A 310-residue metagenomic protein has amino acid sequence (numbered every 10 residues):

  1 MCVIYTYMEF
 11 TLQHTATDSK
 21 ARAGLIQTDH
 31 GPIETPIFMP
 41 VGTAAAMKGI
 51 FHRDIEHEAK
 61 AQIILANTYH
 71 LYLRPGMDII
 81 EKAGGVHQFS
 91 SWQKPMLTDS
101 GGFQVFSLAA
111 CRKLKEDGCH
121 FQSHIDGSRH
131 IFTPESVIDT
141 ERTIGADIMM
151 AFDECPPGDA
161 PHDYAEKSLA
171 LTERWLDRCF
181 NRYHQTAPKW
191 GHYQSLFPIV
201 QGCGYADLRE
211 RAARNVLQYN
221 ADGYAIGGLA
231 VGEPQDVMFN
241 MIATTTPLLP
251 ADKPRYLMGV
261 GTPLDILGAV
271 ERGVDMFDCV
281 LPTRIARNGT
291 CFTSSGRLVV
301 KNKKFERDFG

Functional and structural regions predicted by a protein language model:
M8-K189, N302-E306: Non-catalytic, usually N-terminal nucleic-acid engagement modules in DNA/RNA processing proteins
A170-E173, R182, T186, G191-G310: Glycine-rich phosphate/ribose-binding loops and adjacent secondary-structure elements that form binding surfaces
